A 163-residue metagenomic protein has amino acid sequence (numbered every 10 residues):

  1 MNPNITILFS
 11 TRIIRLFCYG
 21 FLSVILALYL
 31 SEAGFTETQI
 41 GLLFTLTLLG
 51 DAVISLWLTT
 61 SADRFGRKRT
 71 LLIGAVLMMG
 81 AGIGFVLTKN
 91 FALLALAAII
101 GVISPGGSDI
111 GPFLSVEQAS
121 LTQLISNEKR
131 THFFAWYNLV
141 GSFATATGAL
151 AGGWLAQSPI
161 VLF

Functional and structural regions predicted by a protein language model:
M1-A52: Helix-loop boundary and gating motifs at the non-cytosolic
I13, A81, F91-P112: Hydrophobic core of transmembrane alpha-helices in multi-pass small-molecule transporters, especially MFS/SLC-type
A27-L28, E32, T145-F163: Transmembrane alpha-helix termini and helix-breaking/packing motifs in multi-pass membrane transporters
E37-T38, P112-F113, I125-Y137: Loop-to-transmembrane helix entry/capping segments in MFS-fold secondary transporters and related SLC/MFSD carriers
L48-L56, T145-A146: Residue-level signature of mid-helix packing/kink "hotspots" within the transmembrane helices of 12-pass Major
V53-G66, A156: Helix-to-loop junctions at the C-terminal end of transmembrane segments in multipass secondary transporters
R69-G84: Structural signature of the two symmetry-related core transmembrane helices
